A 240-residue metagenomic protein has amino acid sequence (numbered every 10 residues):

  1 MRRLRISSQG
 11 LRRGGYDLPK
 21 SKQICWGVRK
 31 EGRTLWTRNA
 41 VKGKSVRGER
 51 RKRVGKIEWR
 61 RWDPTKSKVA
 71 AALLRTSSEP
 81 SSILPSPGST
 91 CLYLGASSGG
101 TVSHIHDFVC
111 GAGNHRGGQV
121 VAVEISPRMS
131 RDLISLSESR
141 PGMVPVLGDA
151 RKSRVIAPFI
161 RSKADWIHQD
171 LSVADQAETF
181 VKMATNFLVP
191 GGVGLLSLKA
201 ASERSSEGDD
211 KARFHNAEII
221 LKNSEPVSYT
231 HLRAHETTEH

Functional and structural regions predicted by a protein language model:
R2-G48: N-terminal auxiliary segments of SAM/dcSAM-dependent transferases
R51-I83: Class I SAM-dependent methyltransferase Rossmann-like catalytic core, especially the SAM/SAH-binding loop
P87-S97: Conserved class I S-adenosyl-L-methionine
S98-G113: Conserved SAM-binding loop of SAM-dependent methyltransferases across substrates and taxa, primarily the Class I
I125-R161: S-adenosyl-L-methionine
V181-P190: A short glycine-rich, Lys/Arg-flanked "PGG" loop and its adjoining helix->strand segment in the class I
G191-K199: Conserved beta-strand signature within the Rossmann-like core of class I S-adenosyl-L-methionine
T230-T237: Conserved small/polar residues in nucleotide/adenosyl-binding loops
